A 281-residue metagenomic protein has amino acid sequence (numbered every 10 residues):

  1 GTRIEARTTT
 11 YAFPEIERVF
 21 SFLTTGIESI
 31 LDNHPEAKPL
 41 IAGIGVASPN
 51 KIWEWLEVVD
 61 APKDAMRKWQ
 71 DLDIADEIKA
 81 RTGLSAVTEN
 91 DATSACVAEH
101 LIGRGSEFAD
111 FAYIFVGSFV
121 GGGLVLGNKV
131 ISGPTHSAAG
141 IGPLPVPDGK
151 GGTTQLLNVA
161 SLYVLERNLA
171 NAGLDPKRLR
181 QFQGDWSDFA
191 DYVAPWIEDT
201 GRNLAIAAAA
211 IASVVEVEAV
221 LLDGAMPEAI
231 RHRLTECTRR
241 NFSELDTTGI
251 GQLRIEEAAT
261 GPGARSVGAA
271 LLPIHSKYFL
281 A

Functional and structural regions predicted by a protein language model:
G1-T2, K129: Short, glycine-anchored, charge-dense loop/turn motifs used at functional sites
T2-A6, T10-L40, A80-G83, D148-A281: ATP-binding/phosphotransfer module of carbohydrate and carboxylate kinases, centering on a glycine-rich
L40-T154, G268, L272-A281: Phosphate-binding/catalytic loop of phosphoryl-transfer enzymes
